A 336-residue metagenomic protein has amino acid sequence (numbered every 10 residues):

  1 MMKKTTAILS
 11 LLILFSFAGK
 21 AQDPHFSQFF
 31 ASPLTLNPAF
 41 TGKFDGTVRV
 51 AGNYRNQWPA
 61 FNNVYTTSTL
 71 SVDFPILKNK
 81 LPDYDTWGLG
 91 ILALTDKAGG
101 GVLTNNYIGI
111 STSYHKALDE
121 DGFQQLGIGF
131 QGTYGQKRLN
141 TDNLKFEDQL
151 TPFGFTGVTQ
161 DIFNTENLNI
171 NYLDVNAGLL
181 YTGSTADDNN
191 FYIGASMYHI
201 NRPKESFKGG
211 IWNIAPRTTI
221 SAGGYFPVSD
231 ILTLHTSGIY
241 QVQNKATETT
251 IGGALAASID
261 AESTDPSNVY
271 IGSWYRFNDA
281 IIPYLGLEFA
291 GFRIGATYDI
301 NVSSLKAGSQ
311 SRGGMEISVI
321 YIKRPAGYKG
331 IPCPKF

Functional and structural regions predicted by a protein language model:
M1-K3: N-terminal secretory signal peptides that target proteins for export/translocation
T5-F15: Sec-dependent N-terminal signal peptides
F17-A21: Sec/Tat signal peptide C-region and signal peptidase I cleavage site
Q22-F336: Subset of outer-membrane beta-barrel
